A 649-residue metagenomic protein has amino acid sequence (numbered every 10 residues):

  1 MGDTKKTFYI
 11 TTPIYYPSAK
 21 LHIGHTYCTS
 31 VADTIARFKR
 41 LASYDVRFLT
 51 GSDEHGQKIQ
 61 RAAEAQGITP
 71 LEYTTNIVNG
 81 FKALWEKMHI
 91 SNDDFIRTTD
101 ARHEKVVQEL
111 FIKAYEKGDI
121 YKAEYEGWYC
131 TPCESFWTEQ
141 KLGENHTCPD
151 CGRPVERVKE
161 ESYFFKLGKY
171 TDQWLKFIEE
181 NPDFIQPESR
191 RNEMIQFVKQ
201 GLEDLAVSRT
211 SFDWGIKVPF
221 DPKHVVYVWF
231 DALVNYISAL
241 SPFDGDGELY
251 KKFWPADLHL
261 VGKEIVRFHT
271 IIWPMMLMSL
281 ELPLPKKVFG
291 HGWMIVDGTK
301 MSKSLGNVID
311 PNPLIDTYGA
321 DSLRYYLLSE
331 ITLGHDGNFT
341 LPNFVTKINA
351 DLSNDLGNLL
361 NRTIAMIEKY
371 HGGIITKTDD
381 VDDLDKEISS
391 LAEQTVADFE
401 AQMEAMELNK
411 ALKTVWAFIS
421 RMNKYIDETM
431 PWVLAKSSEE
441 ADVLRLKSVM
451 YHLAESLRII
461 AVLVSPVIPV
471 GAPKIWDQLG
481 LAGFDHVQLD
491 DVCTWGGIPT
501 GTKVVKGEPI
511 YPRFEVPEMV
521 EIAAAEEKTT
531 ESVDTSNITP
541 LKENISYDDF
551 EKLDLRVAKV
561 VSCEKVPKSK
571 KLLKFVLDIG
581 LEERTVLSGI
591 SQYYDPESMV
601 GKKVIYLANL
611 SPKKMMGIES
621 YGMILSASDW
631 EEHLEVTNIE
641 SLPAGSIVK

Functional and structural regions predicted by a protein language model:
M1-T4, F38-D45, Q66, P70 (+8 more regions): Secondary-structure transition/capping motifs at alpha-helix termini and the adjoining loop/turn into the next element
G2-I77, I96-F111, E116, C133 (+5 more regions): N-terminal catalytic cores of NTP/NDP-binding nucleotidyl/phosphoryl-transfer enzymes
G2-T50, R102-V106, C151, R157-K369 (+1 more regions): Structured secondary-structure scaffolds
I77-D93: A glycine-rich helix N-cap at a beta->alpha junction
K117-T171, L175: Cys/His-rich short segments
K122, W128, E330, H335 (+4 more regions): Helix-rich, typically C-terminal accessory recognition domains appended to large enzymatic cores
I475-D549: Intrinsic disorder at enzyme termini
K528-K649: Phosphate-backbone binding interfaces of nucleic-acid-interacting proteins
